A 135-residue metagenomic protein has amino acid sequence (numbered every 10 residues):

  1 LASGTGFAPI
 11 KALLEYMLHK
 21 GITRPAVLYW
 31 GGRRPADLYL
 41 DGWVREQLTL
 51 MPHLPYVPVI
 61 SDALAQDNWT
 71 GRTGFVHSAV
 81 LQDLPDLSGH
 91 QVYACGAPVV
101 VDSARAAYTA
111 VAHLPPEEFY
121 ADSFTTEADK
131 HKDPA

Functional and structural regions predicted by a protein language model:
L1-F7: Short, glycine-rich nucleotide/cofactor-binding loops
P9-H19: Histidine-anchored nucleotide/phosphate-binding helix
R24-A135: Reductase modules of NAD(P)H-dependent flavoproteins
